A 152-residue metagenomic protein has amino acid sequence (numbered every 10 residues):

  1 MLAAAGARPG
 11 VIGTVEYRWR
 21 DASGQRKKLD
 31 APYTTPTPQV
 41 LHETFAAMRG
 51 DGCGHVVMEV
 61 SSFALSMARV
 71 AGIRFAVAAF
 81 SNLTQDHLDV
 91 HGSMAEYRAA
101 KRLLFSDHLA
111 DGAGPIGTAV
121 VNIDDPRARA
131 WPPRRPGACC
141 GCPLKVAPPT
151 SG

Functional and structural regions predicted by a protein language model:
M1-A3, M48: Hydrophobic alpha-helical packing residues
A5-R20, V60: Short beta-strand-centered segment that lines the nucleotide-binding/catalytic pocket of NTP-utilizing
P9, H55-V56, C139: Hydrophobic anchor at the start of a short beta-strand that flanks the dinucleotide cofactor-binding loop
W19-K28, Q85-H91: A short acidic, helix-capping loop that chelates divalent metal ions and anchors anionic groups
K28-S61: Conserved nucleotide-sensing/catalytic segment adjacent to the nucleotide-binding pocket in NTP-handling enzymes
P36-Q39, M58-A64, E96-A99, G141-L144: Short gly/ser/thr-rich secondary-structure transition/capping motifs
G50-D51, F75-G152: Acidic, Mg2+-coordinating active-site environments of NTP-dependent enzymes
A64-A71: Conserved helix/coil segment N-terminal to the catalytic DExD/H
